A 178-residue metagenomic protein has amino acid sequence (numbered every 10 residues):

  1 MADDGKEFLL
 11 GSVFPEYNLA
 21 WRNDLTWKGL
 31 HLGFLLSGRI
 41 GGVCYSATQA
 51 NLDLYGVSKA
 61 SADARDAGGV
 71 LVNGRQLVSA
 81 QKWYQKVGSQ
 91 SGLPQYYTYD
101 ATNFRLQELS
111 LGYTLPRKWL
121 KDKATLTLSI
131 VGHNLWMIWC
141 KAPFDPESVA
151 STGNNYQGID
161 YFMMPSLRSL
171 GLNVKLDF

Functional and structural regions predicted by a protein language model:
M1-L9, A60, S89-Y97, N154-G158: Extracytoplasmic loops and strand-loop junctions of Gram-negative outer membrane beta-barrel proteins
M1-V13, D53, N73, H133 (+1 more regions): Conserved small-residue
P15-L19, T102-Q107, A124, S166-L170: Residues that define the transmembrane beta-barrel architecture of outer-membrane proteins
T26, S37-R39, V131-L135, D177: Outer-membrane beta-barrel pore domains and translocons
G29-F34, K118-W119: Repeated loop/turn-to-beta-strand initiation elements of outer-membrane beta-barrel proteins
F34, L128-I130, V174: Membrane-embedded beta-strand positions of outer-membrane beta-barrel proteins
R39-T127, V131-H133: Extracytoplasmic gating/loop element in the C-terminal half of outer-membrane beta-barrel translocons and assembly
V57, A67-R75, S89-S91, W139-F178: C-terminal beta-signal and terminal closure region of outer-membrane beta-barrel proteins
